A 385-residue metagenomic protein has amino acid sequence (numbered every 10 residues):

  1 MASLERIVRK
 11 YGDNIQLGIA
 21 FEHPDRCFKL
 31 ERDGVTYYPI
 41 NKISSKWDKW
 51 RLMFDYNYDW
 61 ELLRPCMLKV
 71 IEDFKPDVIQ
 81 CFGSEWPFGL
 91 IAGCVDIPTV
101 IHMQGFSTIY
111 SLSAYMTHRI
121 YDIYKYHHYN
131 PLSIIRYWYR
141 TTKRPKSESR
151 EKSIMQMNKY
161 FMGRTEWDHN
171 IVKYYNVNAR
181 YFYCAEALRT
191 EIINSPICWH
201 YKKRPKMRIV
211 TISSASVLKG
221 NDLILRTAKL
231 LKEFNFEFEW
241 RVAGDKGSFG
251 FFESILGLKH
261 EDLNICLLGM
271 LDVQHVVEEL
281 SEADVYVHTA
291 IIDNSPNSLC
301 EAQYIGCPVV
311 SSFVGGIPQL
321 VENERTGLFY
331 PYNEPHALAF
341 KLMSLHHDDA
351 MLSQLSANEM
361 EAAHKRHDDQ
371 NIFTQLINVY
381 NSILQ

Functional and structural regions predicted by a protein language model:
M1-E31, V35, N381: N-terminal subdomain of nucleotide-sugar transferases
S107, Y124-F161, H169-N170, Y174: Membrane-proximal helix-turn-helix segments that form the acceptor-binding/catalytic region of lipid-linked
H200-K219, L225-A228, R241: Conserved donor-binding/catalytic core segment of Leloir-type glycosyltransferases
F252-Q274: Nucleotide-activated donor-binding/catalytic signature segment of Leloir-type glycosyltransferases, i.e., the conserved
I291: Aromatic "clamp/platform" in nucleotide-sugar-dependent glycosyltransferases that forms part of the donor/acceptor
P308-S311: Short hydrophobic beta-strand element within catalytic cores of glycosyltransferases and related nucleotide-activated
N323-E324, L328-P335, S344-D349: Conserved acidic donor-binding segment of nucleotide-sugar-dependent glycosyltransferases
A337, S344, M351-R366, I372-N378: A short, well-ordered alpha-helix in the C-terminal region of glycosyltransferases
